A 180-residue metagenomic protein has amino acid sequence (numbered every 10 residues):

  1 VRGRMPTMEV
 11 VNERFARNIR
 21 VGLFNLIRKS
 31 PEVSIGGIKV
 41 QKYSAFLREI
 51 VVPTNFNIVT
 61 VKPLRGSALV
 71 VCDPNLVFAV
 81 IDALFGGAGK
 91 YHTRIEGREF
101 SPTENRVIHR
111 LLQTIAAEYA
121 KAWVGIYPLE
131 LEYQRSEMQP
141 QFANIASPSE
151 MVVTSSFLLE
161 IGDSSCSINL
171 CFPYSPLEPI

Functional and structural regions predicted by a protein language model:
V1-I180: N-terminal auxiliary interaction/assembly segments of multi-subunit proteins
